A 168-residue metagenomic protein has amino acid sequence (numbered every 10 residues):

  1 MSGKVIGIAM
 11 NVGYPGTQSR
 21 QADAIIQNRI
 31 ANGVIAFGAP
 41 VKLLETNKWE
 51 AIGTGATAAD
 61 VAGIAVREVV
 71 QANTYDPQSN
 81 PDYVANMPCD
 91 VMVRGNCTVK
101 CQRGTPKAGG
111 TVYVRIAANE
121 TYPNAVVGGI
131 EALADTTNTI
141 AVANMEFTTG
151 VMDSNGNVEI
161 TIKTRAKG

Functional and structural regions predicted by a protein language model:
M1-G168: Surface-exposed, low-hydrophobicity beta-strand/loop segments enriched in small/polar/acidic residues
